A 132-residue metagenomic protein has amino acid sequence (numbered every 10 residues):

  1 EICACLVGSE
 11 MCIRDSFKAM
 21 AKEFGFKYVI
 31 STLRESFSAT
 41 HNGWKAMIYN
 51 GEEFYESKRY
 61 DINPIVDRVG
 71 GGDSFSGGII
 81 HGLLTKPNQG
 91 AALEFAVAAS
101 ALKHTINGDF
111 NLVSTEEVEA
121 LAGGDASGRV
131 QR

Functional and structural regions predicted by a protein language model:
E1-G8, C12-I13: Single conserved hydrophobic/aromatic residue that forms the stacking wall/gate of nucleotide- or nucleobase-binding
M20-K22: N-terminal cationic-hydrophobic initiation segments that often serve targeting/anchoring roles
A39, Y55, R59-D125: Conserved post-catalytic alpha-helical subdomain immediately downstream of the catalytic base and nucleotide-binding
N42-K58: Acidic-glycine-rich active-site phosphate/pyrophosphate-binding loop
